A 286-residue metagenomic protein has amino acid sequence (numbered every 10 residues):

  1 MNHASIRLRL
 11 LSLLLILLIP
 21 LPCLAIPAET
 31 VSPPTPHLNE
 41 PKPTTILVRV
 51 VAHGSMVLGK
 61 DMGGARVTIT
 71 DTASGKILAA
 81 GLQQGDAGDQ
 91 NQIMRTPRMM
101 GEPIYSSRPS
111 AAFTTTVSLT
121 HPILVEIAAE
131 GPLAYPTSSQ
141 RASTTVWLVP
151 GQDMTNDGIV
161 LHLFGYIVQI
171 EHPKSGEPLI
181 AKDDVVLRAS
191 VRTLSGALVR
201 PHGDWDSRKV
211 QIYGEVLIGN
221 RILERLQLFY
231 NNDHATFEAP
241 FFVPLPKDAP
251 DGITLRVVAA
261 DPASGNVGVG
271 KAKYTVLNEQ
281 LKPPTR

Functional and structural regions predicted by a protein language model:
L11-P22: Bacterial N-terminal signal peptides
V31-H37, W147-A197, N278-R286: Short, compositionally biased P/S/T/A/G/V-rich stretches that sit at domain boundaries
V48-G59, S190-W205: Short amphipathic, basic-aromatic surface patches that mediate peripheral association with negatively charged
G59-R66, H202-I212: Short coil-to-beta strand junction motifs in C2/discoidin
G88-F113, N232-F242: Aromatic sugar-binding surface patches on proteins that engage polysaccharides or sugar-phosphate polymers
L119-Q140, A260-V269: Short acidic/polar inter-strand loop motif in beta-rich domains
H121-V125, V210, D251-L255: Exposed beta-strand face motif in extracellular beta-rich ectodomains
F242-D248: Short, surface-exposed loop/turn segments at beta-strand-coil junctions that are enriched for proline with nearby
